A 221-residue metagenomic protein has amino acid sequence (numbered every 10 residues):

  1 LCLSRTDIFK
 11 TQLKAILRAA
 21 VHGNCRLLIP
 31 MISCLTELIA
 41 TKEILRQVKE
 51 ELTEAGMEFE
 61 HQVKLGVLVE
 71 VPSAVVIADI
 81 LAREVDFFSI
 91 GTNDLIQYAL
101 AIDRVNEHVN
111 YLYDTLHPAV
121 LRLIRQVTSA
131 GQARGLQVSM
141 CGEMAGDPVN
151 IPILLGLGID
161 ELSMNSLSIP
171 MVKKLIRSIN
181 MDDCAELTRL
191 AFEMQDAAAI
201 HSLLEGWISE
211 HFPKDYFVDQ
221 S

Functional and structural regions predicted by a protein language model:
L1-S221: Conserved alpha/beta-domain cores
